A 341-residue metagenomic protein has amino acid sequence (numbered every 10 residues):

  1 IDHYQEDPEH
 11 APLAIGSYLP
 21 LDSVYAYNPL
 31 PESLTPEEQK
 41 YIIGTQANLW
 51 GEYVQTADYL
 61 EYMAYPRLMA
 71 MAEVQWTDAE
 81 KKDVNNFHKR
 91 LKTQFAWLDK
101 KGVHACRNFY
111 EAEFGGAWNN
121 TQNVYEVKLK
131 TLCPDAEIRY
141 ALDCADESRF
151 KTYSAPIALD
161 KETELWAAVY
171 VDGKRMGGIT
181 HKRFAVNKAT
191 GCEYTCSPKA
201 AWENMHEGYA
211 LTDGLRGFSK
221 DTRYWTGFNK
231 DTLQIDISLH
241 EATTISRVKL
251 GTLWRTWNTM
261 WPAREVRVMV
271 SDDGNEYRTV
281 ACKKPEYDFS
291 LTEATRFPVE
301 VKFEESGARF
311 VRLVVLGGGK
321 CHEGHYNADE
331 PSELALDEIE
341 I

Functional and structural regions predicted by a protein language model:
I1-E126: Flexible, acidic glycine-rich loops studded with aromatic residues
K40-G44, V124, D135, I245 (+2 more regions): Active-site lining segments that contact anionic ligands and/or coordinate catalytic metals
L68, R175-G177, E323-D329: Beta-sandwich strand segments
L68, Y140, A167, V248 (+1 more regions): Hydrophobic, well-ordered secondary-structure elements that form the walls of internal hydrophobic environments
K82, H88-D236, L253-W254, P262: Short, compositionally stereotyped local motifs that mark structural "simplifiers"
F218-A281, T295-I341: Aromatic, loop-rich ligand-recognition surfaces of beta-strand-rich domains
T279-F289: Solvent-exposed serine/threonine-rich low-complexity stretches and specific carbohydrate-binding patches
S290-A294: Short glycine-/Asp-/Thr-/Trp-enriched loop segments that recur within the blades of beta-propeller repeat domains
